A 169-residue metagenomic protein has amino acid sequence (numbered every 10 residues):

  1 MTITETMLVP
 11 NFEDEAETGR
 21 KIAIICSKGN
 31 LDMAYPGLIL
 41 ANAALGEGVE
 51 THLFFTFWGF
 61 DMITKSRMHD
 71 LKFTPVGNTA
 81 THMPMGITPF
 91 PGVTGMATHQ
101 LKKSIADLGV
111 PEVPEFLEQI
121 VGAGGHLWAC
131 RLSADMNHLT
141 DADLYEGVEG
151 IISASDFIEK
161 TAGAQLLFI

Functional and structural regions predicted by a protein language model:
T2-D14: Positively charged, low-complexity intrinsically disordered leader regions
A23-A34, I63, S104-L108: Short, glycine-rich nucleotide/cofactor-binding loops
Y35-G48, L53: Histidine-anchored nucleotide/phosphate-binding helix
T51-F57, W128-R131: Short internal beta-strands
I63-F73: Glycine-rich loop at the start of a catalytic domain that most often binds anionic cofactors/ligands
L71-I105, G109-E112: A glycine-rich helix N-cap at a beta->alpha junction
M96-E159: A charged, amphipathic interaction segment
L166-I169: Short hydrophobic/aromatic patches at helix-to-coil boundaries
